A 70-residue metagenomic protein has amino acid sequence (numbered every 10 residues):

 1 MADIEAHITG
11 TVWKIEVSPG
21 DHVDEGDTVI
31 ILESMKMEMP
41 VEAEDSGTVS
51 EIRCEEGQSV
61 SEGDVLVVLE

Functional and structural regions predicted by a protein language model:
M1-T11, I31-E44: Short beta-strand-turn/beta-hairpin segments enriched in glycine/proline and small hydrophobics that form edge-strand
I8, K14-S18, H22, E51-C54: Short histidine-centered loop motifs in beta-beta connectors
T9, S46, C54, E62: ATP/adenylate-binding site constellation spanning eukaryotic-like Ser/Thr protein kinases, ABC-transporter
G20, M37, G57: Surface-exposed, flexible loop/turn segments at secondary-structure boundaries
D24-V41, S61-E70: Short hydrophobic beta/alpha edge segments that flank linear recognition/processing sites
